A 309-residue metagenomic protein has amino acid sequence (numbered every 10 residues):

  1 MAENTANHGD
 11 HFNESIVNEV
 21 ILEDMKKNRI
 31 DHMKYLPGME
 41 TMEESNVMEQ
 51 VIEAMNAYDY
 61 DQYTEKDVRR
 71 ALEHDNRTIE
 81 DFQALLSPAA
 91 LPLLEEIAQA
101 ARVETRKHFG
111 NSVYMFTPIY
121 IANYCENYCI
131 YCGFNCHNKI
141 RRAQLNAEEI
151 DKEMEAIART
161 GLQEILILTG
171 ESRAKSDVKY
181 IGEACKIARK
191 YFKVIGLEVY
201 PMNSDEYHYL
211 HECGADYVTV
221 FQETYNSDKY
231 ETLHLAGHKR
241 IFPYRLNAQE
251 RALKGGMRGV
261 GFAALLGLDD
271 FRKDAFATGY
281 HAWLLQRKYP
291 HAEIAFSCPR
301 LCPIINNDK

Functional and structural regions predicted by a protein language model:
M1, N111-T117, I165, I195-L197 (+3 more regions): Hydrophobic faces of well-ordered beta-strands that scaffold small-molecule active sites in alpha/beta enzyme cores
A2-I119, N127: Flexible, acidic/Gly-rich N-terminal and inter-domain linker regions that tether and position cofactor-handling modules
L86, T117-I119, N138, L166-V178 (+1 more regions): Glycine-rich, proline-tolerant flexible connector loops at the mouths of alpha/beta enzymes
F109-G110, Y114-E149: Canonical Radical SAM [4Fe-4S] cluster-binding loop centered on the CxxxCxxC motif and its immediate flanking residues
P118-Y120, G170-S172, E198-M202, E223-Y225 (+2 more regions): Active-site beta-loop-alpha junctions enriched in small/polar residues
C129, Q163-I165, D177-A264: Radical SAM/AdoMet-radical enzyme domain recognition
K152-S172: Short Fe-S-cluster ligation motifs
T169, P243-N307: Conserved C-terminal portion of the radical SAM core fold that forms the substrate/S-adenosylmethionine-binding
